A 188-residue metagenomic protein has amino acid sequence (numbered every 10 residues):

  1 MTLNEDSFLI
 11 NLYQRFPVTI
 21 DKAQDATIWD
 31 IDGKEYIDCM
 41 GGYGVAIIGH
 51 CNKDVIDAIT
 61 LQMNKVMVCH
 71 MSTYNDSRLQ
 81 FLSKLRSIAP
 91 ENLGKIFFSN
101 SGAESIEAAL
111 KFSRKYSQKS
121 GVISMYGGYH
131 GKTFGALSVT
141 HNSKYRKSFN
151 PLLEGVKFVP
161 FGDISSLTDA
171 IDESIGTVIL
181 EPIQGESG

Functional and structural regions predicted by a protein language model:
M1-Q24, G41, F81-K84: Active-site-adjacent loop/helix segments that line or gate small-molecule/cofactor pockets in enzymes
S7, E35-I123: Glycine-rich loop-to-alpha-helix module at the N-terminal edge of alpha/beta enzyme cores
I20, C51, S77, V159-G162: Short secondary-structure boundary/capping elements
A23, Q62-V66, L152, S174: Structured helix-beta-strand junction loops
D30-I31: Short, acidic, Ser/Thr-enriched surface-loop or helix-capping motifs
S83-I179, Q184: PLP-dependent aspartate aminotransferase-fold enzymes
E186-G188: Glycine/threonine-rich flexible loop motifs
